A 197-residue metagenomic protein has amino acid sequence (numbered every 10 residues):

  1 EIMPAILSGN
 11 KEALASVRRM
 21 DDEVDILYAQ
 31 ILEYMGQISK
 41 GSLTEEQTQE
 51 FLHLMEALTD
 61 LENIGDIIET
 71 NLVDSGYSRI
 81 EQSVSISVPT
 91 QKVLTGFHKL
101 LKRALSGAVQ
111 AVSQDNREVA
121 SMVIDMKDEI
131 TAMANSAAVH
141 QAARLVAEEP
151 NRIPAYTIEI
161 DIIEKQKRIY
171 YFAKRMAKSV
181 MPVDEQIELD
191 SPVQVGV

Functional and structural regions predicted by a protein language model:
E1-V197: Cytosolic, long alpha-helical scaffolding segments
